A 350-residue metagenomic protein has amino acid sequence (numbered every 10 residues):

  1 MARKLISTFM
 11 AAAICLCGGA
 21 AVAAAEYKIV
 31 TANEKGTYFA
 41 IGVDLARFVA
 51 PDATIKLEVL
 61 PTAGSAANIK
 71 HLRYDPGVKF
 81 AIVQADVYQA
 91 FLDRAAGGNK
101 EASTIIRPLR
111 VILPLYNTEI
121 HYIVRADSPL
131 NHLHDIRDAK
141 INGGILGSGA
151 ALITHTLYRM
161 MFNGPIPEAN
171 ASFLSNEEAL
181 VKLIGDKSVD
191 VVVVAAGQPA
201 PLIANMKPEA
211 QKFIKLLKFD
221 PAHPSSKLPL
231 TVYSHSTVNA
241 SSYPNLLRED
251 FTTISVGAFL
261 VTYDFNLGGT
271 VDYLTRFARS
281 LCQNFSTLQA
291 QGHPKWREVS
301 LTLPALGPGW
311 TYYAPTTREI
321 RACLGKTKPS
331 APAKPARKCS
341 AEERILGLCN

Functional and structural regions predicted by a protein language model:
S7-C17: Bacterial N-terminal signal peptides
C17-A24: Sec/Tat signal peptide C-region and signal peptidase I cleavage site
A25, I29-V30, T37-D75, K79-A81 (+4 more regions): Extracytoplasmic small-molecule ligand-binding "clamshell" domains of the periplasmic binding protein/Venus flytrap
E26-V49, T118-K182, D186, L303: Bilobed "Venus flytrap"/periplasmic-binding protein-like clamshell domains and structurally analogous long
A46-R47, L60-A102, A179-L183, P199-K207: Pocket-flanking alpha-helical
A85, S128, G164-T270: Pocket-lining segment of extracytoplasmic ligand-binding domains
E101-L115, Y243-F251: A structural signal for short loop-to-beta-strand junctions that line the ligand-binding cleft of periplasmic/secreted
L247, F251-N350: Segments of small-molecule ligand-sensing domains
